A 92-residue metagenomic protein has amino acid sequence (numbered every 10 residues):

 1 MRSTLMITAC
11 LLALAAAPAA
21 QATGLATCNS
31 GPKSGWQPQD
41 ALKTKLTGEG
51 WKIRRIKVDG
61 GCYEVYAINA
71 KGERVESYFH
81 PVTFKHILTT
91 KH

Functional and structural regions predicted by a protein language model:
M1-A22: Classic N-terminal secretory signal peptides
A20-S30: Cleaved targeting-peptide boundary
N29-K52: Short, non-transmembrane alpha-helical segments in secretory-pathway proteins
L46, V65-I68, F79, F84: Conserved histidines in hydrophobic membrane contexts and catalytic metal-binding motifs
I56-C62, Y66-I68: A cross-family detector of function-defining hotspots
A70-G72: Glycine-centered tight beta-turn/hairpin loop motif at sheet-sheet or coil-to-beta transitions
V75-S77, I87: Short beta-strand segments
K85-H92: A short, surface-exposed interaction/processing loop segment used at functional sites
